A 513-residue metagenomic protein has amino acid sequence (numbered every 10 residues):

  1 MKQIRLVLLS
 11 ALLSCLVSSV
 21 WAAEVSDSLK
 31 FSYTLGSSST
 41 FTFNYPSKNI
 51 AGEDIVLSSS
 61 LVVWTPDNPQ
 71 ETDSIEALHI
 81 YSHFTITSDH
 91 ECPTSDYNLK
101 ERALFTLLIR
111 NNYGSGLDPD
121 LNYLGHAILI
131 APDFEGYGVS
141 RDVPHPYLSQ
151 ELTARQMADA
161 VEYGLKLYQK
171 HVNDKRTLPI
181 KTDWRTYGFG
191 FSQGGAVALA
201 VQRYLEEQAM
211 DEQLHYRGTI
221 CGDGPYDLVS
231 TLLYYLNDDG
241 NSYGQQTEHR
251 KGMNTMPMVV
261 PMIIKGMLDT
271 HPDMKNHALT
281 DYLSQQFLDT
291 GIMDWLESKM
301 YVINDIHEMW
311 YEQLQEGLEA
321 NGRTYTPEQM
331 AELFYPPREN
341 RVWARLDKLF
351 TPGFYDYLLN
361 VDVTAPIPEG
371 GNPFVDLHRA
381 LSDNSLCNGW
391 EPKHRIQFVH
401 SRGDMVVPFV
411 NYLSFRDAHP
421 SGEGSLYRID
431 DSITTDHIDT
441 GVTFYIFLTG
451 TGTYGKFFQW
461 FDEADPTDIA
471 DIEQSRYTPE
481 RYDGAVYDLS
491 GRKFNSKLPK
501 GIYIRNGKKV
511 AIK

Functional and structural regions predicted by a protein language model:
A22-S74: Catalytic-loop region of hydrolases
I55, W64-L124, S140-R141: Short, surface-exposed "cap/lid" segments of acyl-processing enzymes
Y147-N173: Alpha/beta-hydrolase active-site loop
P225-G389: Accessory cap/linker subdomain of secreted extracellular hydrolases
L228, R402-P408: Acidic catalytic loop of the alpha/beta-hydrolase fold
L233, P373, H378-R379, V406 (+2 more regions): C-terminal catalytic histidine-bearing segment of alpha/beta-hydrolase fold enzymes
P392, Q397-D404: Short beta-strand/loop motif that positions the catalytic acidic residue of the alpha/beta-hydrolase fold
A464-S490: Residue-level detector of functionally pivotal "anchor" positions at catalytic/ligand-binding pockets or at interdomain
